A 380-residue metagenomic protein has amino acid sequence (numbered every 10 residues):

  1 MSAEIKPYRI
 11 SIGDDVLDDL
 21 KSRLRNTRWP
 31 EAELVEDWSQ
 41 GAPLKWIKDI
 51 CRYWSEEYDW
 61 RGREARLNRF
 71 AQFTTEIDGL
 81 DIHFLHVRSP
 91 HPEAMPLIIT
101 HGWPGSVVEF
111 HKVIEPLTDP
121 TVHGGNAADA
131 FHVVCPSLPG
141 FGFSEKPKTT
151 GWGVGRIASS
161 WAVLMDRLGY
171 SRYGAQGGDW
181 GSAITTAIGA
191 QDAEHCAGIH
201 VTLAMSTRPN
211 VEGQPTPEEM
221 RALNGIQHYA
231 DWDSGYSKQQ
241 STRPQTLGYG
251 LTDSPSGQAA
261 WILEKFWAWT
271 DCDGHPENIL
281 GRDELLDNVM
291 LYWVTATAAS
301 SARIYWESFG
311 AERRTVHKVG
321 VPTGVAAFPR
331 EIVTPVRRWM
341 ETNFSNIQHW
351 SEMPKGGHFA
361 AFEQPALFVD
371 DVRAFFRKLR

Functional and structural regions predicted by a protein language model:
L17-S89, E93, E284, W293 (+1 more regions): Non-catalytic accessory segments flanking enzyme active sites
W60-G62, G125, L138-W152, T186 (+1 more regions): Glycine-rich "HGGG/HGxG" loop immediately N-terminal to the catalytic nucleophile of the alpha/beta-hydrolase
A94-G102: Short beta-strand element of the alpha/beta-hydrolase
W103-E115: The serine-hydrolase catalytic nucleophile loop
P116, P120-H123, Y170-E219: Conserved hydrolase catalytic core segment
L117-F143: Conserved alpha/beta-hydrolase
G155-Y173: Conserved acidic catalytic loop of the alpha/beta-hydrolase fold
Q240-R380: C-terminal subdomain of alpha/beta-hydrolase-fold enzymes, centered on the catalytic histidine and its supporting
